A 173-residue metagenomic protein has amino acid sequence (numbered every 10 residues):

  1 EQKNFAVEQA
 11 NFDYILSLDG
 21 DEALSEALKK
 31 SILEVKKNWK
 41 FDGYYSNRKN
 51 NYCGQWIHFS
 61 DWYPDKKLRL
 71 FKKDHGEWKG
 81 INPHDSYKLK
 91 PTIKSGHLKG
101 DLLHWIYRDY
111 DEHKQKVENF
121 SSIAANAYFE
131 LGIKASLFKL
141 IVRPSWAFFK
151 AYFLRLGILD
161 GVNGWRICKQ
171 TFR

Functional and structural regions predicted by a protein language model:
N4-E8, S25-R173: Catalytic-site signature of metal-activated, phosphate-bearing donor transferases, centered on the GT-A/GT-A-like
F12: Active-site-proximal cofactor/substrate-binding loop regions of enzyme domains
I15: Short aromatic/hydrophobic "clamp" motif used to bind/position activated sugar donors
L18-G20, A27: Active-site acidic Asp-centered loop
